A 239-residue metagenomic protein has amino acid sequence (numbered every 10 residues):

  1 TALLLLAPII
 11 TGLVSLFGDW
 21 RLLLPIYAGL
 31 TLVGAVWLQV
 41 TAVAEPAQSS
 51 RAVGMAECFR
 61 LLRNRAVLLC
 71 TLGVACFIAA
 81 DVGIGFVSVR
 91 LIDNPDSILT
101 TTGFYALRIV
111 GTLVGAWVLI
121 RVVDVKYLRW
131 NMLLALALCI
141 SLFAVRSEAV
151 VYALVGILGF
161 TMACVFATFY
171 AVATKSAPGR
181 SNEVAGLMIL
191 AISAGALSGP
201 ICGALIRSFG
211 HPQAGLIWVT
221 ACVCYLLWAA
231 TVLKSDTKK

Functional and structural regions predicted by a protein language model:
T1-P46: Helix-loop-helix hairpin linking two adjacent transmembrane segments in secondary transporters
T1-T11, G186-G199: Glycine-rich segments within core transmembrane alpha-helices of 12-TM secondary carriers
S15, G111-D124, I206-R207: Helix-to-loop junctions at the C-terminal end of transmembrane segments in multipass secondary transporters
S15-A28, G203-V223: A membrane-interface helix-boundary motif in multi-pass transporters
V43-C70: Juxtamembrane intracellular "pre-TM" segments in multi-pass secondary transporters
N64-L113: Extracytoplasmic gate region of multi-pass secondary transporters
K126-S141: Structural signature of the two symmetry-related core transmembrane helices
A163-A177: Intracellular juxtamembrane helix-capping segments at the cytosolic ends of symmetry-related transmembrane helices
